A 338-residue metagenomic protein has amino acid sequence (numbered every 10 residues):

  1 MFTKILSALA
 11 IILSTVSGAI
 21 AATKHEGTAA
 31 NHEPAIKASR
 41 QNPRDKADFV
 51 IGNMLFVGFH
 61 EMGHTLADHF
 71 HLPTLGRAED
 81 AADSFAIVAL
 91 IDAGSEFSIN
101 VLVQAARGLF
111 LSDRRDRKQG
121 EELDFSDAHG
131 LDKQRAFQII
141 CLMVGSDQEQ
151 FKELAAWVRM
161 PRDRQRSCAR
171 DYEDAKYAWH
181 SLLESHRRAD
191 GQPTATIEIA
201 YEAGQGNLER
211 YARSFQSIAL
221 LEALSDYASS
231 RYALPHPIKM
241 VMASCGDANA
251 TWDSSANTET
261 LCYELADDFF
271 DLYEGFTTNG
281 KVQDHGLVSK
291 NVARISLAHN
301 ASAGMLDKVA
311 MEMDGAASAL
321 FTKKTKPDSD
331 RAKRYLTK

Functional and structural regions predicted by a protein language model:
S7-T15: Bacterial N-terminal signal peptides
H25-I36, V241-N279: Catalytic zinc-binding patch centered on the HExxH motif and its immediate surroundings that defines zinc-dependent
I51-A67, A303, T337-K338: Short alpha-helix carrying the canonical HExxH Zn2+-binding catalytic motif
G63-H71, A86-S95, F110-R114, V144 (+2 more regions): Sec-exported extracytoplasmic/periplasmic mature domains
D68-A78, A93-A106, R231-S244: Surface-exposed patches in mature extracellular/periplasmic domains of secreted proteins
H69-F85, N207-S214: Active-site metal-coordination segments of metallo-dependent hydrolases
L75-A93, A303, A319, K338: An active-site-proximal "capping" alpha-helix that borders the catalytic cofactor pocket
E122-A228: Pan-zinc metallopeptidase signature
